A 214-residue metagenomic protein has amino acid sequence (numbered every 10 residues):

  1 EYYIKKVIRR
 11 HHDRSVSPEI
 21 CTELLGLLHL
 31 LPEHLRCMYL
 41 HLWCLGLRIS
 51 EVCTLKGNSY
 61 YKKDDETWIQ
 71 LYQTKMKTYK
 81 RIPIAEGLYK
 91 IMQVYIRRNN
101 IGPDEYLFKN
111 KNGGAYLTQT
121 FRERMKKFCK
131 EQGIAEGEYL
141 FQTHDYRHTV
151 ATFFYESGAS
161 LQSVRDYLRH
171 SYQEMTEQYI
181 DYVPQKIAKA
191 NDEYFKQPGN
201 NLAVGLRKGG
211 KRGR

Functional and structural regions predicted by a protein language model:
E1-G26, Y72-K77, K109-A115: Flexible interdomain linker/hinge and immediately adjacent N-terminus of the catalytic tyrosine-recombinase domain
R10, R14-I49, R147: Basic, Lys/Arg- and aromatic-enriched nucleic-acid-binding interface segment
L35, L45, R122-R147, A151-Q162: Short, basic (Lys/Arg/His-rich) helix/loop patches that form interaction surfaces in the mid-to-C-terminal regions
M38, S50-L55, V164: Alpha-helix N-cap/helix-start motif at helix boundaries, enriched for small hydrophobics
L45, T54-K90, E174, R214: Conserved tyrosine-mediated DNA breakage-rejoining catalytic core shared by Y-recombinases
Q73-K77, L168-K196: Catalytic-site neighborhood detector that most strongly recognizes the C-terminal catalytic loop/helix of tyrosine
A85-E138: Active-site/catalytic core of tyrosine-dependent DNA strand-transfer enzymes
N112, D192-R214: C-terminal secondary-structure termini that scaffold catalytic or DNA-interacting sites
